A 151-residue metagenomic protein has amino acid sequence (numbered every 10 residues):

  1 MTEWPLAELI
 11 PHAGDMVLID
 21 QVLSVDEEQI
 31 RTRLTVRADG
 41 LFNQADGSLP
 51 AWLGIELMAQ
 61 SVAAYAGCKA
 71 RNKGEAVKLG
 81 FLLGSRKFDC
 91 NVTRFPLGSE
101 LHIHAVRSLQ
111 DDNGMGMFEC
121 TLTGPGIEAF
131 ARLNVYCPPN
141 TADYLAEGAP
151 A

Functional and structural regions predicted by a protein language model:
E3-A13: Short aromatic-glycine motifs in intrinsically disordered, low-complexity regions
H12-L18, P96-L101: Short coil-to-beta-strand transition motifs
G14-P50: Catalytic strand-loop segment that frames the active site of acyl-thioester-processing enzymes
V17-D20, L83, I103-A105, A131: Small-residue-enriched segments and motifs
L23-D26, D89, L109-D111, C137: A generic structural motif
D46-Y65, L79-L83: Compact, glycine-rich, soluble single-domain proteins
A64, P96-S99, V106-A151: HotDog/MaoC-like acyl-thioester-processing domains
A64-H102: Hydrophobic beta-strand-centered segment that forms part of the acyl-chain substrate-binding groove
